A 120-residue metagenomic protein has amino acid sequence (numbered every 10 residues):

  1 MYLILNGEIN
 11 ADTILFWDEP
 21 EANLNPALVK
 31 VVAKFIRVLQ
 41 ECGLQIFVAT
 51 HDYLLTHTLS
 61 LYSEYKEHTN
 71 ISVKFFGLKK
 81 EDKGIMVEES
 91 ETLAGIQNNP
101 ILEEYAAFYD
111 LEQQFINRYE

Functional and structural regions predicted by a protein language model:
M1-W17, A27-V29: GG-anchored amphipathic helix commonly corresponding to the ABC/SMC/Rad50 NBD signature/C-loop
E21: Glycine-rich phosphate-binding "P-loop"
K30-E120: C-terminal lobe/lid and adjacent interdomain/linker elements of RecA-like ASCE P-loop ATPase modules
